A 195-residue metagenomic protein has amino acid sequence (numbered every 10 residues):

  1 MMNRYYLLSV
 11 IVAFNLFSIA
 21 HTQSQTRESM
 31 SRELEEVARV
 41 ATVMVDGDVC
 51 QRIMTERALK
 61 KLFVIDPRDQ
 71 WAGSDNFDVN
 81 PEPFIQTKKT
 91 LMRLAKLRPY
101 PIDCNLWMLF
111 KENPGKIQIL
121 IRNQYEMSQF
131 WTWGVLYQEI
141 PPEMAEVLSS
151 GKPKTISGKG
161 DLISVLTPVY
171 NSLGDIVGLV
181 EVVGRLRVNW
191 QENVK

Functional and structural regions predicted by a protein language model:
N3-S24: Extreme N-terminal signal-anchor transmembrane helix of membrane signaling/transducer proteins, especially in bacteria
S18-A72: Juxtamembrane extracytoplasmic/periplasmic/luminal helical "stalk" adjacent to the first N-terminal
S31, F84-M92: Short amphipathic alpha-helical segments
V40, M44-G47, L94-G115: Short N-terminal helix-loop-first-beta-strand/juxtamembrane motif that initiates sensory/input modules
E82, K88, L120-K159: Extracytoplasmic/periplasmic sensor domains and loops in membrane signaling proteins
G160-P168: A short beta-strand signature within small-molecule sensing/ligand-binding domains used in signal transduction
Y170-V180: Short hydrophobic/glycine-rich mini-motifs in sensory/regulatory modules that couple input to downstream signaling
V182-V194: Helix-start (N-cap) segments at beta->loop->alpha junctions that couple sensory/regulatory domains to adjoining helices
